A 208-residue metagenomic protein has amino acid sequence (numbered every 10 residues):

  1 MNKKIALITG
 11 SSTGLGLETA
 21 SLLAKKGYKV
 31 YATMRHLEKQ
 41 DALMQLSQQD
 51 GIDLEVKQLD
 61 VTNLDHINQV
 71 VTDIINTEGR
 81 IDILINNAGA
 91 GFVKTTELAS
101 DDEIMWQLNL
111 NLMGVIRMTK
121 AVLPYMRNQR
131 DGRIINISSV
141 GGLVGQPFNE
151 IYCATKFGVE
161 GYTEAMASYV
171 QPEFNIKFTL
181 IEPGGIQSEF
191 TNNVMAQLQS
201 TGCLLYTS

Functional and structural regions predicted by a protein language model:
S12-G14: Conserved glycine-rich cofactor-binding loop
I52-D53, D73-L84, F92: A glycine-rich helix->loop->beta "capping" turn within Rossmann-like NAD(P)(H)-dependent oxidoreductase domains
L59-Q69, D101: The beta1-alpha1 cofactor-binding region of Rossmann-like NAD(H)/NADP(H)-dependent oxidoreductases
T95-T96, E103-W106: Substrate-binding pocket helix/loop in short-chain dehydrogenase/reductase
T119, T155: Active-site helix of classical SDR
S139: Residue(s) in the substrate-gating loop at a strand-loop-helix junction that position the organic substrate next
Y206-T207: Conserved small/polar residues in nucleotide/adenosyl-binding loops
